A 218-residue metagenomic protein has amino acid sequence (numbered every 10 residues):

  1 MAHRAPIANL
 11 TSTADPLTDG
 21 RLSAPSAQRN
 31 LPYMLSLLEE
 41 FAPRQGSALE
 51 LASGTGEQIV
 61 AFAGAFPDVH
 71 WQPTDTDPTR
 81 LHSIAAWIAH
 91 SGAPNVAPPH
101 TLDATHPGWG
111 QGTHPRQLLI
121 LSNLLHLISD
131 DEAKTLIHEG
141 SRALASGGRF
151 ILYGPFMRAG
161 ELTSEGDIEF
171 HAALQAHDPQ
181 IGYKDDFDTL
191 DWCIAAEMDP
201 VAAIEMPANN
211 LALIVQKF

Functional and structural regions predicted by a protein language model:
A2-R44: Class I SAM-dependent methyltransferase Rossmann-like catalytic core, especially the SAM/SAH-binding loop
Q45-G54: Conserved class I S-adenosyl-L-methionine
L49, V60-G108: Class I SAM-dependent methyltransferase SAM/SAH-binding core
G110-L119: A short acidic, Gly/Pro-enriched loop at the edge of an enzyme's catalytic core that lines a small-molecule cofactor
I128-G140: A short, conserved alpha-helix within the catalytic core of class I
G147-F156: Conserved beta-strand signature within the Rossmann-like core of class I S-adenosyl-L-methionine
T163-F187: Conserved Class I S-adenosyl-L-methionine
M198-F218: Core SAM-dependent methyltransferase catalytic element
